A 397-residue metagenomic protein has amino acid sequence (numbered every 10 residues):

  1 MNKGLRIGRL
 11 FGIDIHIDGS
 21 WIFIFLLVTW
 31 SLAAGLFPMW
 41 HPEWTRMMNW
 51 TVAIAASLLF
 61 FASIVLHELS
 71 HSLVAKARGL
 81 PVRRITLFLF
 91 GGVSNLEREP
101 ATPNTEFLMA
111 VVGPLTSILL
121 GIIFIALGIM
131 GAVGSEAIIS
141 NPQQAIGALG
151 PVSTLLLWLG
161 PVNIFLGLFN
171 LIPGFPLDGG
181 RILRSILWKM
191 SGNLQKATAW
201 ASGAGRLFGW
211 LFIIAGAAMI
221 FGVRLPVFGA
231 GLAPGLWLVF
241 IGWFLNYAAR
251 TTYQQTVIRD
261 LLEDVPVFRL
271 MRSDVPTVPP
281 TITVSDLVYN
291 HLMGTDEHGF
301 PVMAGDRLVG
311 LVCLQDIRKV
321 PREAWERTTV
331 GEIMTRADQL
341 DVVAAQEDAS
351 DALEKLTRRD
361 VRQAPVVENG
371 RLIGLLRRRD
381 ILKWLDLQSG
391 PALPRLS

Functional and structural regions predicted by a protein language model:
M1-T329, M334-R371, R378-W384, Q388-S397: Hydrophobic transmembrane alpha-helices and their immediate loop junctions in multi-pass integral membrane proteins
